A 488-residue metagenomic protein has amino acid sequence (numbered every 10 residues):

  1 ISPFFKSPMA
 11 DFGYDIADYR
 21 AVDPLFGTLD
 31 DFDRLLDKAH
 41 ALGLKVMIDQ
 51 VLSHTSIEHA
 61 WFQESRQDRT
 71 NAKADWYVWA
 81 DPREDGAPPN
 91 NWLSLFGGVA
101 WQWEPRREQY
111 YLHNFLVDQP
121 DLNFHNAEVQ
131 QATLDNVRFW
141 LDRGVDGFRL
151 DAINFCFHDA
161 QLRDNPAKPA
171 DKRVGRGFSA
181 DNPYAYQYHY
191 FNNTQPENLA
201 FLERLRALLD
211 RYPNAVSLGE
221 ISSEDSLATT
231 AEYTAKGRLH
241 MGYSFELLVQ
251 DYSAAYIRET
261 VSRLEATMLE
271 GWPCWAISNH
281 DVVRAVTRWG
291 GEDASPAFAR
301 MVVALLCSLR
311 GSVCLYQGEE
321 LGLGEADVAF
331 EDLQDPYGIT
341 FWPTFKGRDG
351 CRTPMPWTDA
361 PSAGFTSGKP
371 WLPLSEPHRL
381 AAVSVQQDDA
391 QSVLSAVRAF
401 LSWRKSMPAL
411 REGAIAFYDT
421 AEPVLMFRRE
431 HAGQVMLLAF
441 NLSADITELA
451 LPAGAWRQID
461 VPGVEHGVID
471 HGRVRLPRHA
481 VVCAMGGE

Functional and structural regions predicted by a protein language model:
I1-R138, D142, F155-E224, M355: Acidic/aromatic-lined carbohydrate-recognition and catalytic surfaces of CAZymes acting on diverse glycans
G13, L116, G237, G347-C351 (+1 more regions): A short, structural micro-pattern
Q50, A152, I221, N279 (+2 more regions): Residues immediately flanking
F148-L150: Hydrophobic residues within beta-strands of alpha/beta enzymes
Q161, P166-P196, A200-Y212, V216 (+7 more regions): Loop/helix patches that line or flank the sugar-binding groove of alpha-linked glycan CAZymes
F440, G467-V468: A conserved amphipathic helix/loop scaffold that creates a polar/acidic microenvironment used either to coordinate
D445-G463: Beta-strand-rich binding/interaction modules
I469-E488: C-terminal beta-strand-rich structural cap/linker in extracellular carbohydrate-active enzymes
